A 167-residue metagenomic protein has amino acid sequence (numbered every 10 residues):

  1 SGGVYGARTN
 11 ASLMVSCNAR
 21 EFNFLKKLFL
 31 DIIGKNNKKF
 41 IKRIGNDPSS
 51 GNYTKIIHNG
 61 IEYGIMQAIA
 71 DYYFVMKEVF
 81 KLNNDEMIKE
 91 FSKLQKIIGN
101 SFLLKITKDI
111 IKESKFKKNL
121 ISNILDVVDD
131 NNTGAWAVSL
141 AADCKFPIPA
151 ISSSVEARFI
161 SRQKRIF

Functional and structural regions predicted by a protein language model:
S1-D85, I98-K105, D109-K118, R162-I166: Rossmann-fold dinucleotide-binding core
M14, Q95-K96, D143, F159: Amphipathic alpha-helical interaction elements
N59-G60, L94, V128, A142: Generic amphipathic alpha-helical segments used as scaffolds and interaction surfaces in large, multi-domain proteins
L82-E90, I148-A150: Short, surface-exposed acidic
F91, N119-D126: A ubiquitous short alpha-helical element
F91-G99: An accessory alpha-helical subdomain
L125-F167: A conserved active-site cap/scaffold subdomain adjacent to cofactor or substrate pockets
